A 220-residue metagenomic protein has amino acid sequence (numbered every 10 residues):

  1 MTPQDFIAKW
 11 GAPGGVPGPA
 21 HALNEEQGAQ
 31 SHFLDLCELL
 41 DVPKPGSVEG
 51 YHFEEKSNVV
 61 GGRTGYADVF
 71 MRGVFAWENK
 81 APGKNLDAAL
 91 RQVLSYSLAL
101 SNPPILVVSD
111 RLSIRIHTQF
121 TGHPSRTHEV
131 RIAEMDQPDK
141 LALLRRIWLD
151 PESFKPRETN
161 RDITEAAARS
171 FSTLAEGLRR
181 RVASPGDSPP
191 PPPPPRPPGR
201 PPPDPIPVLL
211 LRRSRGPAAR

Functional and structural regions predicted by a protein language model:
M1-V16, V59-G65, G73-V74, K80-P205 (+1 more regions): Short, basic/polar, glycine-containing "phosphate-handling" surface segments that engage DNA
P3, R215-R220: Extended, well-ordered alpha-helical scaffold/bundle regions in very large, multi-domain proteins
G14-H52: Acidic-basic catalytic patches of nuclease active cores, encompassing PD-(D/E)XK and other metal-cofactor nuclease
Q30, L34-D35, A67, R91-L94: N-terminal, well-ordered alpha-helical segments
F33-D41, P203-G216: Short alpha-helix boundary/capping elements
D35-L36, F75-W77: Central hydrophobic cores of alpha-helical transmembrane segments in multi-pass inner-membrane proteins across all
P43-R72: Active-site metal-binding core of divalent-cation-utilizing nuclease and nuclease-like domains
